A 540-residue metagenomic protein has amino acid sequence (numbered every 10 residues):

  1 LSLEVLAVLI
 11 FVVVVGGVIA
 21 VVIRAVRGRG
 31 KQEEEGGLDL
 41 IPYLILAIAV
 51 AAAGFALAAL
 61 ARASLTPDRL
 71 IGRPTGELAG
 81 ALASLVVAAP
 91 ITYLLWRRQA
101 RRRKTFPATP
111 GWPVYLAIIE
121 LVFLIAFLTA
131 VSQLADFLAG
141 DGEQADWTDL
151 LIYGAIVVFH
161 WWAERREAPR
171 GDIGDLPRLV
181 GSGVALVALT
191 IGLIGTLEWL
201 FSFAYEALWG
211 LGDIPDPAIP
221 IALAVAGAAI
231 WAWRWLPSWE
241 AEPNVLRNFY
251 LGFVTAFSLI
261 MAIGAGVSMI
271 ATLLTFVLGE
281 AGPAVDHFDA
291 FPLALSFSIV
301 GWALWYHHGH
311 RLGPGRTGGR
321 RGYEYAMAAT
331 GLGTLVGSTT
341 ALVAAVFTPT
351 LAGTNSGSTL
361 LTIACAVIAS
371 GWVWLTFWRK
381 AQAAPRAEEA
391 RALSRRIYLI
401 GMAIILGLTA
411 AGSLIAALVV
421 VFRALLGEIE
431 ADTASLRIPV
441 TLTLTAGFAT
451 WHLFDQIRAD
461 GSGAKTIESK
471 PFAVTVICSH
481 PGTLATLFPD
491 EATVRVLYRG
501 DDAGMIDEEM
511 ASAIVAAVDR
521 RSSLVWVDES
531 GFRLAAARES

Functional and structural regions predicted by a protein language model:
L1-S413, L418-C478, T486-D502, A513-G531 (+1 more regions): Hydrophobic/aromatic interaction determinants used to assemble and anchor large protein complexes
